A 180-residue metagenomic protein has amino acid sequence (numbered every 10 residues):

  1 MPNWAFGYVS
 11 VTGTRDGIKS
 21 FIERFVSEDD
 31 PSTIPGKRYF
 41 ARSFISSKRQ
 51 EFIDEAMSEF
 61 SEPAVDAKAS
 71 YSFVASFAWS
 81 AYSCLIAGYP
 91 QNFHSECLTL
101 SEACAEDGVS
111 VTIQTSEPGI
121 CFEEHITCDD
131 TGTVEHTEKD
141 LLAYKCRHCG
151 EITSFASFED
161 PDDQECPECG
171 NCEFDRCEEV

Functional and structural regions predicted by a protein language model:
M1-T33: Short, extreme N-terminal segment that most often corresponds to the first beta-strand
P2-W4, D66-K68, E159: Short coil/turn motifs at beta-sheet boundaries
F25-E28, I34-G150, E178-V180: Charged interaction segments
K145, E165-E168: The −1 position to Zn-ligating cysteines in a subset of zinc-ribbon hairpins
G150, G170-E173: Cys/His-coordinated zinc-binding microdomains
S154, E173-C177: Short functional micro-motifs and their immediate structural scaffolds
F155-E165: Short linker/helix segments within small regulatory modules
